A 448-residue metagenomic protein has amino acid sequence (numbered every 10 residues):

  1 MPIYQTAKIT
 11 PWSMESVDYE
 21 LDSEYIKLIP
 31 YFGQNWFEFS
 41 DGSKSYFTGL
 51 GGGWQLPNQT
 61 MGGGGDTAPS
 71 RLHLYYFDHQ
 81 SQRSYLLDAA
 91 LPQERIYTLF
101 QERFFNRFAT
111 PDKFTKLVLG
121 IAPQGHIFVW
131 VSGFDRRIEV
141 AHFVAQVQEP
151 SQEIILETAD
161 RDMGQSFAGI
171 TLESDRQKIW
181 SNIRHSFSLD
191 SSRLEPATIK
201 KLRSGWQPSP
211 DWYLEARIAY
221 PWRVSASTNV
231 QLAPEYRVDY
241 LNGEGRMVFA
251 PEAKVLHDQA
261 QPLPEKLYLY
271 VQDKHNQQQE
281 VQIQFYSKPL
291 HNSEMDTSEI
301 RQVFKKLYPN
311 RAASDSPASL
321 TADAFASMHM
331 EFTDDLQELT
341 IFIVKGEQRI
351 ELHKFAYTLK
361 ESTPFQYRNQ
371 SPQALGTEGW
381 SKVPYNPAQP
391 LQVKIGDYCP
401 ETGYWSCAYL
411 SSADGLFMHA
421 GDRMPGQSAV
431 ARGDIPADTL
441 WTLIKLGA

Functional and structural regions predicted by a protein language model:
P2-G49, G63-G65, D211-E215, A219-D239: N-terminal export/targeting and maturation segments
I29-D78, A233-M295: Tryptophan-paired
G51-Q59, S70, F100-Q101, K200-P208 (+1 more regions): Short linear interaction motifs
G64-A68, S81, P111-K113, A216-Y220 (+2 more regions): Solvent-exposed loop and beta-edge segments used for protein-protein assembly and interaction
D78-S84: A short, solvent-exposed loop/turn motif at the edges and junctions of modular extracellular/periplasmic domains
L91-V131, N292-L307: Low-complexity, Pro/Ser/Thr- and charge-rich linker/hinge segments at domain boundaries
T115-Y240, Q302-K382: Activation corresponds to long, low-complexity, non-globular regions
E252-V393, Y398, G403-A448: Hydrophilic extracytoplasmic domains
